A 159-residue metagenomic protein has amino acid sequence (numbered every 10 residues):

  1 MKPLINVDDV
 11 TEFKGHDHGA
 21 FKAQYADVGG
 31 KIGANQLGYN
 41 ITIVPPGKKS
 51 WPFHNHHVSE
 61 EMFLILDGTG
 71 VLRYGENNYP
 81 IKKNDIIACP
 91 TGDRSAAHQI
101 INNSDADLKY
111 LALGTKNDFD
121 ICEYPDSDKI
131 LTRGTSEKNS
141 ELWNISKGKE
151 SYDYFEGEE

Functional and structural regions predicted by a protein language model:
M1-Q36, Y124-E159: A short, N-terminal "cap"/entry segment at the start of jelly-roll beta-barrel domains of the cupin/DSBH fold
I41-H56: Conserved short histidine dyad/triad with adjacent acidic residue
G47, T69-G70, G92-R94: Short beta->alpha connector loops
E60, L64-V71, G75: Glycine- and acidic-residue-biased ligand/ion/polar-headgroup-sensing regions
G75-G92: Short acidic-glycine-tyrosine-enriched beta hairpin
T91-D120: Ligand-binding loop in jelly-roll beta-barrel domains
